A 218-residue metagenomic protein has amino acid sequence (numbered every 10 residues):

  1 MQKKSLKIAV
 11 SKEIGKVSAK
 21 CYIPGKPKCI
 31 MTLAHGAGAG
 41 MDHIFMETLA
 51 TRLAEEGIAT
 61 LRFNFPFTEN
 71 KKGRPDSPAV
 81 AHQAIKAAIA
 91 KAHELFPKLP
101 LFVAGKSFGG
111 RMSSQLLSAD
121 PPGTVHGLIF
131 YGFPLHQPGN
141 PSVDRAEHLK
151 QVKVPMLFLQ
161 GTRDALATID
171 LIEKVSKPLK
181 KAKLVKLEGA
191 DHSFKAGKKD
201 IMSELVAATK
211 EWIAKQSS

Functional and structural regions predicted by a protein language model:
K7-P100, Q115, K195-G197: Serine-hydrolase catalytic machinery in alpha/beta-hydrolase-like enzymes
A37, T162-D164, G189-D191: Acidic beta-to-alpha connecting loop that harbors the catalytic carboxylate
F65-K71, P134, E188-A190: Short beta-to-alpha linker loops that shape the active-site pocket of alpha/beta-hydrolase fold enzymes
I85-V154: Primarily recognizes the serine-hydrolase "nucleophile elbow" in alpha/beta-hydrolase and SGNH/GDSL folds
Q151-K153, F158-Q160, D164: Short beta-strand/loop motif that positions the catalytic acidic residue of the alpha/beta-hydrolase fold
A165-L171: Conserved alpha/beta-hydrolase "acid-adjacent" motif
P178-S193: Catalytic histidine neighborhood in serine/cysteine hydrolases with alpha/beta-hydrolase-type architecture
A190-E204: Catalytic histidine-centered segment of alpha/beta-hydrolase-like enzymes
